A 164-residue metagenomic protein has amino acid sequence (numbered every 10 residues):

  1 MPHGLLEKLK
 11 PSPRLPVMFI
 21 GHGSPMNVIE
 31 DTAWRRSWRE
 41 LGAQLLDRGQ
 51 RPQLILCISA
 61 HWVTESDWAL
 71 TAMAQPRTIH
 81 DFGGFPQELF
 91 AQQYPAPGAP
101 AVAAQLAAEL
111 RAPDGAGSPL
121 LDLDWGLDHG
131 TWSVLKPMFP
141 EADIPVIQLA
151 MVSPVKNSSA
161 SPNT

Functional and structural regions predicted by a protein language model:
P2-L110: A short aromatic-anchored loop/beta-hairpin motif
V28, N157-S158: Loop/helix-junction capping segments adjacent to catalytic residues or to phosphate/diphosphate-binding pockets
A103-N157: Internal, conserved structured core segments that host functional sites
S158-T164: A long, amphipathic alpha-helix that forms part of the scaffold/cap immediately adjacent to metal-dependent active
